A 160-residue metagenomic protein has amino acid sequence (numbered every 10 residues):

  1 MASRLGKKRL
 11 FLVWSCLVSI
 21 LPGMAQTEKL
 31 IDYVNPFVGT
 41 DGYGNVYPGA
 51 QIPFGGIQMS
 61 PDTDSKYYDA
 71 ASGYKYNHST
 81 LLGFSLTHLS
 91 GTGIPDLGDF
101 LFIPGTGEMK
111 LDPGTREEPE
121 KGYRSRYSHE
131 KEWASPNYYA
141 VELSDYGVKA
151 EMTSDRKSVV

Functional and structural regions predicted by a protein language model:
M1, G23-M24, K157-V160: Intervening/peripheral non-core polypeptide segments
M1-V13: Bacterial N-terminal signal peptides that target proteins for export
L12-P22: Bacterial N-terminal signal peptides
Q26-S158: Accessory carbohydrate-recognition regions in carbohydrate-active enzymes
